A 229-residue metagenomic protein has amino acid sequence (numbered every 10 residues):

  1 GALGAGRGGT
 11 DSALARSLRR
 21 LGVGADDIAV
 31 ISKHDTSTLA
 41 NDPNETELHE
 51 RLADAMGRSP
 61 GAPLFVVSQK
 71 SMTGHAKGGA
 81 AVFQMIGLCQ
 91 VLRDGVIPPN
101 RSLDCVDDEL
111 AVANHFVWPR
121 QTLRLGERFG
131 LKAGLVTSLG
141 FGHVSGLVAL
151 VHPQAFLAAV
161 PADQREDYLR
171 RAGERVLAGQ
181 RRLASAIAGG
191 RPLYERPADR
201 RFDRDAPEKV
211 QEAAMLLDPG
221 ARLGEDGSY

Functional and structural regions predicted by a protein language model:
G1-R20, T36-T46, A76-G78: Active-site pocket-shaping loop/turn-to-helix segments
A13-V30, D54-S59: Phosphate/pyrophosphate-binding loops at sites that engage ATP/ADP/AMP, CoA/4′-phosphopantetheine, polyphosphate
D27-I28, P63, L131: Local beta-strand N-terminus motif with an aromatic residue
I28, S32-H34, M85, H143: Conserved small-residue
A29-L39, Q69-A76, V106: A short beta-alpha structural unit
N44-M56, H152-L157: A glycine- and small-aliphatic-rich helix-loop capping segment at beta-alpha/alpha-beta transitions that lines
L48-F83: Conserved catalytic cysteine-centered active-site region of acyl-thioester-dependent Claisen-condensing enzymes
G78-Y229: Conserved beta-strand-centric core segments of catalytic alpha/beta enzyme folds
